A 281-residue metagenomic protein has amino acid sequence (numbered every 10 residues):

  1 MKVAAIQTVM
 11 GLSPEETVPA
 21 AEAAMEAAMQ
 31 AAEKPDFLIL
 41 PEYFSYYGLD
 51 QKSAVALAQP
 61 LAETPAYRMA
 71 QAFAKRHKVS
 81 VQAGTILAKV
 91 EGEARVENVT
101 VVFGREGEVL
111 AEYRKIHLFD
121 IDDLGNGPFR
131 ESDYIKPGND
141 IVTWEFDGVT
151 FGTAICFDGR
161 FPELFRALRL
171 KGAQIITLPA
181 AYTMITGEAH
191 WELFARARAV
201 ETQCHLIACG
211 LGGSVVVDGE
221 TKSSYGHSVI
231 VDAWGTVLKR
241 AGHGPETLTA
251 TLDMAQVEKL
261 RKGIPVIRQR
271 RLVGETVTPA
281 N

Functional and structural regions predicted by a protein language model:
M1-A4: Extreme N-terminal starter segment of soluble prokaryotic enzymes
Q7-A24: N-terminal phosphate-binding loop and adjacent alpha-helix
Q7-V9, I39-P41, R114, G210: Residue-level recognition of beta-strand->loop/alpha-helix junctions
T8-L12, Q51-A58, V149-F151, L178-T183: Short, basic, glycine/proline-bearing loop/turn elements
A23-E106, L110-E112, Y182-E201: Cys-nucleophile CN-hydrolase/nitrilase-fold catalytic domain and related Cys-dependent amidase chemistry that acts on
L61-Q82, T150, G159-L248: CN hydrolase (nitrilase-like) catalytic-core segments centered on the catalytic cysteine and neighboring Lys/Glu
E91-K171, M184-L193, A197, K259-V266: Active-site catalytic loop in hydrolytic enzyme cores
V257-N281: A conserved C-terminal secondary-structure "cap"
